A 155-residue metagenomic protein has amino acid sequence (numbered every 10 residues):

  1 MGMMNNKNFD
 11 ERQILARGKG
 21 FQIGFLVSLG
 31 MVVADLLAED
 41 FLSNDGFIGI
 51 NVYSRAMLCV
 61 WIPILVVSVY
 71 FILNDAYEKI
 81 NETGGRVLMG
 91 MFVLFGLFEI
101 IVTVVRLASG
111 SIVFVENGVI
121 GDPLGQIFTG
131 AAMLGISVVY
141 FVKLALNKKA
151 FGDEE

Functional and structural regions predicted by a protein language model:
G2-E155: Alpha-helical propensity feature that highlights long, continuous alpha-helices across diverse contexts
